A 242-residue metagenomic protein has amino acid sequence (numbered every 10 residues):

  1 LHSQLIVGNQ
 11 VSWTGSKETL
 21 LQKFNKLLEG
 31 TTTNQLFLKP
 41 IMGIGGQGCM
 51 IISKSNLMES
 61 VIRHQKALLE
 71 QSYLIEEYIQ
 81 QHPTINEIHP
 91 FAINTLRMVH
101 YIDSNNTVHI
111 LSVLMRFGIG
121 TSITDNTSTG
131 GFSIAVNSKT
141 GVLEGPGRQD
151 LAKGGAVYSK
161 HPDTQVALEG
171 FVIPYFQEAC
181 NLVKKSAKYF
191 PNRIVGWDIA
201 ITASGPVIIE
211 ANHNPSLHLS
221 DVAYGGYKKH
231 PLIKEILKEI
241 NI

Functional and structural regions predicted by a protein language model:
L1-N105: Active-site nucleotide/adenylate-binding loops and adjacent lid/helix of ATP-dependent enzymes
L36, H109-L111, V207-I209: Protein kinase-like catalytic core scaffold
K39, E76, L114, E210-N214: Active-site ExK catalytic segment of metal-dependent nucleases
G45-G46, I119-T121, V207, S216-H218: Flexible loop/turn segments at secondary-structure boundaries
Q65, Q80-Q81, E87-H89, I93-E178: ATP-dependent carboxylate/phosphate-activation module, predominantly the ATP-grasp catalytic core and closely related
F91-I93, D103-H109, N192-I194, A203-P206 (+1 more regions): Coil-to-beta-strand transition motifs
A156-E178, K185-N192, I201-I242: C-terminal active-site "lid" helix and adjoining low-complexity regulatory extension at the edge of ATP-using catalytic
W197-I199: Hydrophobic residue at the +6 position relative to the catalytic HRD Asp in the kinase catalytic loop
